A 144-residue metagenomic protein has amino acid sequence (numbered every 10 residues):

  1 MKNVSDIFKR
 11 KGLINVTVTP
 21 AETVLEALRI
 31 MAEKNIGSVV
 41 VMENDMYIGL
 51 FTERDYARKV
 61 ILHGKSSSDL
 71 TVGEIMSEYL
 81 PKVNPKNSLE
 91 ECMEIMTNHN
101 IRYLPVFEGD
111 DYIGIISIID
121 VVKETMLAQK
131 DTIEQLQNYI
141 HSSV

Functional and structural regions predicted by a protein language model:
M1-L13, T52-P81, S88-T97, I118-V144: Tandem CBS (Bateman) regulatory domains
I14-T17, M46-Y47, K65, K82 (+1 more regions): Short, flexible active-site loop motifs that bind/organize anionic cofactors or intermediates
N15-V16, S38-V39, I48, G73 (+2 more regions): Structural motif
T17-N35, M42, K82-N100, F107: The conserved cystathionine-beta-synthase
E22-L25, D45, E74-I75, D110 (+1 more regions): Residue-level signal for alpha-helical context at structural boundaries
M31-K34, V39-D55, M96, L104-D120: A glycine-centered beta-loop-beta connector
